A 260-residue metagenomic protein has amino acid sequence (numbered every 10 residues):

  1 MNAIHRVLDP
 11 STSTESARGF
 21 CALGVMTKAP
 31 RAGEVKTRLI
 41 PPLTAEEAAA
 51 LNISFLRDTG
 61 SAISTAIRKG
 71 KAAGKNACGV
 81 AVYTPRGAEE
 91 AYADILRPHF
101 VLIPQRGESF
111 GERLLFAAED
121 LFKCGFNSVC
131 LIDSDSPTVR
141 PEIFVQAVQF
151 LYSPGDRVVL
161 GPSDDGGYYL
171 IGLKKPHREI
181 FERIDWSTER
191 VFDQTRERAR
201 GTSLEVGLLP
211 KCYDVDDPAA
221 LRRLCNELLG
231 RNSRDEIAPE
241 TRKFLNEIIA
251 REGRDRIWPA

Functional and structural regions predicted by a protein language model:
M1-R38: N-terminal nucleotide-binding beta1-loop-alpha1 segment
N52-G74: A short, N-terminal amphipathic alpha-helix
A77-P85: Short beta-strand/loop segment that forms part of the nucleotide-sugar
A91-S128: Short phosphate-binding loop-to-helix
C130-I132: Short aromatic-hydrophobic micro-motifs that form the base-stacking/packing surface for donor nucleotide recognition
T138-D165: Conserved donor-nucleotide/metal-binding helix-loop-beta segment in metal-dependent transferases, i.e., the alpha-helix
R178-R196: Short, glycine-/small-residue-rich phosphate/pyrophosphate-handling segment
Q194-A260: Conserved alpha/beta core of the MobA/IspD/sugar-nucleotide pyrophosphorylase nucleotidyltransferase superfamily
